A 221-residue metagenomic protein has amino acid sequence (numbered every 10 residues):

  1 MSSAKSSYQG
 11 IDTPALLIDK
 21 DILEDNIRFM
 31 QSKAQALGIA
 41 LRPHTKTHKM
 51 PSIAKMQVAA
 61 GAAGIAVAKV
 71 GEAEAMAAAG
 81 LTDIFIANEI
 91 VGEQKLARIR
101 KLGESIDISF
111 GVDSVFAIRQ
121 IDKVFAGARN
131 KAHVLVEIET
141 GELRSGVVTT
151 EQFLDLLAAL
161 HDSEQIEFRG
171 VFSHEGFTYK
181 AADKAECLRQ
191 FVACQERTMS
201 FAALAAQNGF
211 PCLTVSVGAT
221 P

Functional and structural regions predicted by a protein language model:
M1-K101: A charged N-terminal "starter" segment
K20, E24-Q31, A54, A73 (+5 more regions): Generic structural signal for well-ordered alpha-helices, preferentially at hydrophobic/aromatic core positions
Q31-A36, V58-A59, A77-G80, I99-S105 (+2 more regions): Acidic (Asp/Glu)-rich catalytic clusters
G38-R42, G64, D83-F85, D107-S109 (+3 more regions): Structural preference for beta-strand elements that scaffold enzyme active sites
R42-P43, I65, N88, F110-D113 (+2 more regions): Glycine- and other small-residue-rich loops at beta-strand/loop junctions that grip anionic moieties
H48-M50, V70, E89-V91, D113-A117 (+3 more regions): Active-site beta-loop-alpha junctions enriched in small/polar residues
F85, K95-E139: A generic, well-ordered mixed alpha/beta core segment in the N-terminal half of proteins
H133, E139-P221: Active-site loop/helix belt of alpha/beta enzymes
